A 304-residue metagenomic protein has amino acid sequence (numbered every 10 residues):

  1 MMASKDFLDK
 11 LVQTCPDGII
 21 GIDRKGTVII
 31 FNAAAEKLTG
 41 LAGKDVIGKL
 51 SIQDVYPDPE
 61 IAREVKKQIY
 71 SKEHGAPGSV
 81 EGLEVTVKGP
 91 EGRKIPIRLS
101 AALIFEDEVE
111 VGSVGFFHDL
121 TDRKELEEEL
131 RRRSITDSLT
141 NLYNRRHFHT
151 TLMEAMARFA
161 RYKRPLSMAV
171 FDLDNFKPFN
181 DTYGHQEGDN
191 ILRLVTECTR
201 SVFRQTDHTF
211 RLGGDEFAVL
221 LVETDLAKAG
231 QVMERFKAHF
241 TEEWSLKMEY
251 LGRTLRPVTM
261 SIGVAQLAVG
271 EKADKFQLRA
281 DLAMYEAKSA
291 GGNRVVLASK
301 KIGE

Functional and structural regions predicted by a protein language model:
D45-E60: PAS-family sensory/regulatory domains
P57-R93, V232: Terminal output helix/cap of sensory domains in signal transduction proteins
L99-A101, F117: Sensory-domain boundary capping and coupling elements
V109-D119: PAS-family sensory domains
R131-R132, R145-P165, T196-R204, V222: Short regulatory alpha-helical coupling segments that immediately precede and/or link into cyclic nucleotide signaling
R131-T150, F171-G184, R193: Conserved nucleotide-binding and Mg2+-coordinating catalytic segments in signaling enzymes
H208-R211: A short pre-motif secondary-structure segment
L226, G230, E234, R253 (+2 more regions): Catalytic-core segments of nucleotide cyclases and related cyclic-nucleotide turnover enzymes
